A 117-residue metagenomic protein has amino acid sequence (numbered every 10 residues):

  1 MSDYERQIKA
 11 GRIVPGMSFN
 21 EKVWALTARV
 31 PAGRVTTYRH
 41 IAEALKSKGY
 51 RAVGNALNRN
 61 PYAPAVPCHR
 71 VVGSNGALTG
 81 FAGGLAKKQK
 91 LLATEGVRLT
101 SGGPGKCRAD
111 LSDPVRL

Functional and structural regions predicted by a protein language model:
S2-L117: Nucleic acid-binding interface residues in structured DNA/RNA-binding domains, emphasizing the DNA-engaging scaffolds
